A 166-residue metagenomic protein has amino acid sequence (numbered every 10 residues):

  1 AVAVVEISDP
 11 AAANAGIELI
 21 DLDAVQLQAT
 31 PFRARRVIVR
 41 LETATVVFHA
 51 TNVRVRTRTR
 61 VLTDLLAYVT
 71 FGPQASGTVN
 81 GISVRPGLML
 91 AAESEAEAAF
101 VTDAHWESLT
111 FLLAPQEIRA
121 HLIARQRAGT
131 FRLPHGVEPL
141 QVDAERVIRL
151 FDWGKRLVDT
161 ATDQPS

Functional and structural regions predicted by a protein language model:
A1-P31, S76-S166: Alpha-helical bundle regulatory/interaction domains
A1-T70: N-terminal low-complexity or simple alpha-helical regulatory segments that function as activation/interaction modules
